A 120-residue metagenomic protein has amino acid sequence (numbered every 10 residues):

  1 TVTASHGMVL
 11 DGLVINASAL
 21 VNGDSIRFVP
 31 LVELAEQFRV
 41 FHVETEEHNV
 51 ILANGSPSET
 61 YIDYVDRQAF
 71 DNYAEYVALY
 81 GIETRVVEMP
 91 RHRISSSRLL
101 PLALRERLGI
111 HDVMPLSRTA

Functional and structural regions predicted by a protein language model:
T1-V77: Long beta-strand-rich cores associated with HINT superfamily self-processing modules
E46, I51-A120: Intrinsically disordered, low-complexity polar regions and short flexible loop motifs
